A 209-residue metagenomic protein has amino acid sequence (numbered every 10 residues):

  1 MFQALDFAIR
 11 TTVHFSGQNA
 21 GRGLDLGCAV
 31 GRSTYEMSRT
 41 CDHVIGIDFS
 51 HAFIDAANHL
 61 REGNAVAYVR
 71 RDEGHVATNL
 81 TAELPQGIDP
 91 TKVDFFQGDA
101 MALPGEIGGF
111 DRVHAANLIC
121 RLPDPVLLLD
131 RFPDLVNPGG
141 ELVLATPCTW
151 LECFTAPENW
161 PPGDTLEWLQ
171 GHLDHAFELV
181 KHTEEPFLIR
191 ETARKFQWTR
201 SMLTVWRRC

Functional and structural regions predicted by a protein language model:
M1-G21: Conserved alpha-helix/loop element of class I SAM-dependent methyltransferases that forms part of the SAM/SAH-binding
A20-A29, I45: Conserved class I S-adenosyl-L-methionine
S50: Conserved SAM/SAH-binding beta-strand->alpha-helix loop
H59-M101: S-adenosyl-L-methionine
D72-E73, T155-E184: Conserved Class I S-adenosyl-L-methionine
G98-V113: A short acidic, Gly/Pro-enriched loop at the edge of an enzyme's catalytic core that lines a small-molecule cofactor
V126-P138: A short glycine-rich, Lys/Arg-flanked "PGG" loop and its adjoining helix->strand segment in the class I
G139-P147: Conserved beta-strand signature within the Rossmann-like core of class I S-adenosyl-L-methionine
